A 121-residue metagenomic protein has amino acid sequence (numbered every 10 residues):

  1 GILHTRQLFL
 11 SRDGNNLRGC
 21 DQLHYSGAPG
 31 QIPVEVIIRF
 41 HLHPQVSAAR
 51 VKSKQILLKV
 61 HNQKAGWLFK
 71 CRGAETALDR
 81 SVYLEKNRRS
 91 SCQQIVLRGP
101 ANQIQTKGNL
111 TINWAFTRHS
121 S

Functional and structural regions predicted by a protein language model:
G1-S121: CBM-like, beta-strand-rich accessory domains located in the C-terminal region of large, secreted polysaccharide-active
